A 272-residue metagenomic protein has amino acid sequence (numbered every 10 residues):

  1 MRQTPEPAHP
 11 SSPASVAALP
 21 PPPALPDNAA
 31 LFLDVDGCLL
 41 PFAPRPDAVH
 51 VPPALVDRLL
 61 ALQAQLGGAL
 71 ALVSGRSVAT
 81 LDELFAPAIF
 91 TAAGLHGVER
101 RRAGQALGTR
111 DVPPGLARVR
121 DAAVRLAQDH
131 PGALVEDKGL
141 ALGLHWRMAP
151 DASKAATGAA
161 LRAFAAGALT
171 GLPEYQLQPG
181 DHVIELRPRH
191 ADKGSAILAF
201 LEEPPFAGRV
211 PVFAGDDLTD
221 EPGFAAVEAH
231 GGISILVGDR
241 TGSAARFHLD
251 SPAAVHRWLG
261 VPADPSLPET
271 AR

Functional and structural regions predicted by a protein language model:
R2-P13, P26, P52, G194-R272: Mg2+-dependent phosphoryl-transfer enzymes with acidic/Ser/Thr/Gly-rich catalytic loops
A8-D27, A79-F85: Short amphipathic alpha-helices and their capping/turn segments at secondary-structure boundaries
P21-L25, A29-L31, R58-L66, H230: A short, Lys/Arg-enriched amphipathic alpha-helix followed by its capping loop at the start of a domain
P22-R45, L72, I197: Asp-based phosphoryl-transfer active-site loop
A30, A69-A71, Q176, V212 (+1 more regions): A structural signal for isolated positions on well-ordered beta-strands in alpha/beta enzyme cores
C38, V78, T219: Conserved Rossmann-like nucleotide-cofactor binding loop
H50-K138: Active-site phosphate-binding/coordination module
E136-A214, L218-G232, D239: Conserved acidic, metal-coordinating active-site core of Asp-based, Mg2+-dependent phosphoryl-transfer enzymes
